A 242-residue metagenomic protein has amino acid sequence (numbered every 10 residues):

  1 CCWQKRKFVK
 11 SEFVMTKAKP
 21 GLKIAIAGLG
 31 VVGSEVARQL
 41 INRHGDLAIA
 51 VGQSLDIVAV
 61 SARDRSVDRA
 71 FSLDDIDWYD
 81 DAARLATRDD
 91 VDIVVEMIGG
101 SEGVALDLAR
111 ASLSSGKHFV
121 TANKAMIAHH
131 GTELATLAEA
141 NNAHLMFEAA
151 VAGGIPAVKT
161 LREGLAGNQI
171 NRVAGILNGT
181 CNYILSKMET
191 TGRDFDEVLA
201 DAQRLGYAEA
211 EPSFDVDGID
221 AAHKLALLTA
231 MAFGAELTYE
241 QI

Functional and structural regions predicted by a protein language model:
F13-S115: N-terminal glycine-/serine-/threonine-rich beta1-alpha1-beta2 phosphate-ribose binding loop of Rossmann-like
A27, V31, E35, D80 (+9 more regions): Conserved active-site and cofactor/substrate-binding residues in soluble primary-metabolism enzymes
G103-S115, K124-V151, V158-R162: Rossmann-fold NAD(P)-binding glycine/threonine-rich loop
F119-V120: A short hydrophobic/small-residue beta-strand
A157-I170, C181-R193, H223-L237: Oxidoreductase and adenylate-handling cofactor-binding alpha/beta cores
N171-A174, N182-L185, E189, D201 (+1 more regions): Catalytic, metal-anchored helix/loop core of enzyme active sites in primary metabolism
E197-I242: Substrate-binding/catalytic subdomain of NAD(P)-dependent oxidoreductase enzymes
